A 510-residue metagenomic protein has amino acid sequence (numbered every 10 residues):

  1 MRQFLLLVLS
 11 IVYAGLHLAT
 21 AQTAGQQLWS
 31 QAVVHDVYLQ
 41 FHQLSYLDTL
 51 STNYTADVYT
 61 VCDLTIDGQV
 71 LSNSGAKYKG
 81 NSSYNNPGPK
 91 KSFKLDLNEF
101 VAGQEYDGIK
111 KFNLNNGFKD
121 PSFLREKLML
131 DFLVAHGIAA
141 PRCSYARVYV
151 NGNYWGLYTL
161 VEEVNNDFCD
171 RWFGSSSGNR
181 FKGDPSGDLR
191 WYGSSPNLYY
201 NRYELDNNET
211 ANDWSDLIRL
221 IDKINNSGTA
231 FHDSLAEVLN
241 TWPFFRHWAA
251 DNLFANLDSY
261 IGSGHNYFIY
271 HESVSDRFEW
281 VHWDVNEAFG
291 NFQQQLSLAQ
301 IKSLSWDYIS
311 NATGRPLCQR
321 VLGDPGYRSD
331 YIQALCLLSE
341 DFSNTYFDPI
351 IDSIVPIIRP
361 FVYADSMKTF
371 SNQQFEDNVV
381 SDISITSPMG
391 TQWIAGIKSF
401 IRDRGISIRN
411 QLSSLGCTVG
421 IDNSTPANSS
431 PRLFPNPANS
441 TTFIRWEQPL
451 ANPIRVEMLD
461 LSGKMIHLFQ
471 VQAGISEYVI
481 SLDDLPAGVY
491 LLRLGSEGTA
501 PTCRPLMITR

Functional and structural regions predicted by a protein language model:
M1-Q22, I421, C503: Bacterial Sec-dependent N-terminal signal peptides
Q22-F123, K127-L128: Conserved NTP-binding catalytic cores of kinases and kinase-like/nucleotidyltransferase enzymes across multiple kinase
G25-L28, A32-V34, S45, Y54 (+6 more regions): Middle-to-C-terminal accessory/interaction subdomains
Y38, S92-D96, K111-N116, F123 (+10 more regions): Structural recognition of the beta-strand scaffold that forms the well-ordered cores of secreted hydrolase catalytic
T65-I66, Y149, G495: A general beta-strand register signal
K94-A102, I109, N116-G117, H136-P141 (+4 more regions): Internal "kinase-insert"/substrate-recognition segments embedded within catalytic cores of ATP-dependent enzymes
G117-N151: A conserved helix-loop-beta module that forms one wall/lid of the active-site cleft in ATP-utilizing catalytic domains
S424-F434, A438-R510: C-terminal outer-membrane/trafficking sorting elements
